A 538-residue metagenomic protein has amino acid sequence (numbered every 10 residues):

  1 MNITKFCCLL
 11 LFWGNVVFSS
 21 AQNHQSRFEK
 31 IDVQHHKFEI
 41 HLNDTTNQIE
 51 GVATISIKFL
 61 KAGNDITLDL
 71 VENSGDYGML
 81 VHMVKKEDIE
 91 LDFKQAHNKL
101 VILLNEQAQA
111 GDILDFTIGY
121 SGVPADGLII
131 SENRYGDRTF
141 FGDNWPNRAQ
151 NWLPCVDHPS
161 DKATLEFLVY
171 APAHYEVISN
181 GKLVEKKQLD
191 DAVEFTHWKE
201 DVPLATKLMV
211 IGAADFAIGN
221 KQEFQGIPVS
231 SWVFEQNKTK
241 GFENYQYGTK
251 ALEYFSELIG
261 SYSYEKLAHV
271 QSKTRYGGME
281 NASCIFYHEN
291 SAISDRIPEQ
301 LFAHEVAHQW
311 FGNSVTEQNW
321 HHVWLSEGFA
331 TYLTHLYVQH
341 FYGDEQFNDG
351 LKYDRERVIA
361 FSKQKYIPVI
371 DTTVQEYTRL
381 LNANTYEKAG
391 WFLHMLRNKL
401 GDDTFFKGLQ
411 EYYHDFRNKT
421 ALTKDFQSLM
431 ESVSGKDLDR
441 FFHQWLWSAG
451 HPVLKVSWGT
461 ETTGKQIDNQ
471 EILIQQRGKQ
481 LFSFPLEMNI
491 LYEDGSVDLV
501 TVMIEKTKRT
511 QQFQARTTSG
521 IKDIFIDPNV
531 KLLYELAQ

Functional and structural regions predicted by a protein language model:
M1, F12, D137-T139, S179-K187 (+1 more regions): Short, charged low-complexity linear motifs
M1-Q25: Bacterial Sec-dependent N-terminal signal peptides
N2, L536-Q538: Short linear, low-complexity motifs centered on an aromatic residue
A21-Y262, A383, N398-L400, F416 (+7 more regions): Acidic/His-enriched low-complexity segments
T45, G328, E493: Short, ordered coil/turn segments that flank beta-strands lining enzyme active or ligand-binding pockets
A53, V81, W198, Q225-L473 (+1 more regions): Hydrophobic alpha-helical and helix-loop surface patches within well-folded domains that function as non-catalytic
N105-Q107, H304, R516-T518: Hydrophobic loop/turn residues within beta-sheet-rich immunoglobulin-like superfamily modules
P452-D523: Long, His/Glu/Asp-enriched segments that create or flank divalent metal/ion-associated functional microenvironments
